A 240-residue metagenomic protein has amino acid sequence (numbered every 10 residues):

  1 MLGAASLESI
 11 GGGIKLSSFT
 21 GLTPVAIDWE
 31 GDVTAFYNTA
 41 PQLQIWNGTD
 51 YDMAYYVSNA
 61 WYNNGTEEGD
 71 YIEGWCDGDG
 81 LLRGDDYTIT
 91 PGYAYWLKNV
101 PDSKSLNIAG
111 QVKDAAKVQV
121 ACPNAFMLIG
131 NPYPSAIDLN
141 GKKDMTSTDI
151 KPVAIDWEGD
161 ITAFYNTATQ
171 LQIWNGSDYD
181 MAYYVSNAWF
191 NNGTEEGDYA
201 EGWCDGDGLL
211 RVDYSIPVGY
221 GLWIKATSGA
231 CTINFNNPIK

Functional and structural regions predicted by a protein language model:
M1-S17, L22, L43, T49-T66 (+1 more regions): Intrinsically disordered, low-complexity linker/propeptide segments enriched in Ser/Thr/Gly/Pro and acidic residues
M1-T39, N47, R83-T167, Y214-K240: A short, polar beta-strand/turn micro-motif
Q42-Q44, Q172: Beta-strand signatures of extracellular beta-sandwich domains
D50-P91, D178-P217: A cross-kingdom feature marking solvent-exposed beta-strand/loop segments within repeated, beta-rich binding/scaffold
A136-G208: Intrinsically disordered, low-complexity segments enriched in Gly and acidic/Ser/Thr residues that form flexible
